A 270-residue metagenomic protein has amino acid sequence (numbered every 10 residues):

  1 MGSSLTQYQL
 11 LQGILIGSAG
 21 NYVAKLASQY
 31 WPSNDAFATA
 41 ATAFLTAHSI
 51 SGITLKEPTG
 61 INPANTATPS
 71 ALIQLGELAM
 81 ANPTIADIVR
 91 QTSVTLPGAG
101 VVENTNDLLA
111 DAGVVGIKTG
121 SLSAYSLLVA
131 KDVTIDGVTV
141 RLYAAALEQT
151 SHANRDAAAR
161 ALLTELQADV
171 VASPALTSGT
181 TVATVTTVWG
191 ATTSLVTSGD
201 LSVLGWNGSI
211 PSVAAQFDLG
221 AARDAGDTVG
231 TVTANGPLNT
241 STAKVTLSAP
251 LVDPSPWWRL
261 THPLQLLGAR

Functional and structural regions predicted by a protein language model:
M1-S70, A79-P83: Active-site-adjacent loops and short helices of periplasmic peptidoglycan-processing enzymes
P63-N65, A71, G76-R270: Domain-terminus/edge residues, biased toward the C-terminal soluble/receptor-binding domains of extracytoplasmic
